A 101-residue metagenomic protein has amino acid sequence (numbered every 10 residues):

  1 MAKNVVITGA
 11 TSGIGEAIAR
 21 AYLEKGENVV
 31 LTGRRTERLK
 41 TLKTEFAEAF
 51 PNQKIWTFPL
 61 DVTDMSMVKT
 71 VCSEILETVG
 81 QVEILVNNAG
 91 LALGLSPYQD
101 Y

Functional and structural regions predicted by a protein language model:
V5-G9, T32: Conserved N-terminal Rossmann-fold NAD(P)-binding element of oxidoreductases
T8, V82-G90: Rossmann-fold scaffold of SDR-type NAD(P)-dependent oxidoreductases
T11-G13: Conserved glycine-rich cofactor-binding loop
Y22: Aromatic pocket-lining residues of Rossmann-like dinucleotide-binding sites
K25-T41: Conserved glycine-rich Rossmann-like NAD(P)H-binding loop of the short-chain dehydrogenase/reductase
L39, I55, V68-I75: A conserved hydrophobic alpha-helix of the Rossmann-fold in NAD(P)-dependent oxidoreductases
L60-T70: The beta1-alpha1 cofactor-binding region of Rossmann-like NAD(H)/NADP(H)-dependent oxidoreductases
K69, A92-Y101: Conserved mid-core segment of classical short-chain dehydrogenase/reductases
